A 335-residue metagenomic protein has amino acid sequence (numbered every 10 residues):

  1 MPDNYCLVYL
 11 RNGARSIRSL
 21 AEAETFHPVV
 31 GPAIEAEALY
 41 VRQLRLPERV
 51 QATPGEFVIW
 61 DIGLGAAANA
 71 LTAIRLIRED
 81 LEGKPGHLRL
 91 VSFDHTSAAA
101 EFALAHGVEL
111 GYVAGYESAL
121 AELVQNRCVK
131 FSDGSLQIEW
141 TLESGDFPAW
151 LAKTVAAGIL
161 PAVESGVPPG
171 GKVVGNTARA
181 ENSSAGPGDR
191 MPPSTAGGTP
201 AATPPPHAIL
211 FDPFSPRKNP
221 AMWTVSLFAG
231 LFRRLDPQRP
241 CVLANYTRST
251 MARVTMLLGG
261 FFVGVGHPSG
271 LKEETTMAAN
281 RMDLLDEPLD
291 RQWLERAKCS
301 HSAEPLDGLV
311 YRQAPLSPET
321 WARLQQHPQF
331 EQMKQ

Functional and structural regions predicted by a protein language model:
M1-F57, T72-A119, L136-I138: Rossmann-like AdoMet
D3-C6, T276-Q335: SAM/dcSAM-binding transferase cores
G55-G65: Conserved class I S-adenosyl-L-methionine
A67-L71: Glycine-rich SAM-binding Motif I of class I
L104-V155: S-adenosyl-L-methionine
V155-P204: Intrinsic disorder/low-complexity segments
T224-P240: A short glycine-rich, Lys/Arg-flanked "PGG" loop and its adjoining helix->strand segment in the class I
R253-E273: Conserved Class I S-adenosyl-L-methionine
